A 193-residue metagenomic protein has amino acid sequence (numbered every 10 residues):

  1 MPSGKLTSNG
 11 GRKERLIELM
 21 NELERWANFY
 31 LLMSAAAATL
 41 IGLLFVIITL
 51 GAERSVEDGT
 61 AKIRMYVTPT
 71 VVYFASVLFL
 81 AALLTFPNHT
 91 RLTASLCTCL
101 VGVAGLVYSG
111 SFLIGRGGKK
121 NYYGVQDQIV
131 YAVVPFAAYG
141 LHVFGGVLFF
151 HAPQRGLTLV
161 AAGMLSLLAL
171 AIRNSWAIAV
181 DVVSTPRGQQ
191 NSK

Functional and structural regions predicted by a protein language model:
M1-E18: N-terminal amphipathic/basic-hydrophobic helices that include classical n-h-c signal peptides and signal-anchor
R15-M33, A82-S95, G146-V160: Helix-coil boundary and interhelical linker segments in multi-pass alpha-helical membrane proteins
R25-A35, S55-F79, K120-Y139, V180-K193: Juxtamembrane helix-loop boundaries in multi-pass membrane proteins
A35-A52: N-terminal signal-anchor/start-transfer transmembrane helix
T39-L43, V67-A82, T98-G110: Core segments of alpha-helical transmembrane spans in multipass integral membrane proteins
I48-D58, F86, T90, I114-K119 (+2 more regions): Juxtamembrane transmembrane-helix termini
L83-H142: Membrane-proximal helix-loop-helix units in multi-pass membrane proteins
H142-S192: Terminal transmembrane helical module of multi-pass membrane proteins
